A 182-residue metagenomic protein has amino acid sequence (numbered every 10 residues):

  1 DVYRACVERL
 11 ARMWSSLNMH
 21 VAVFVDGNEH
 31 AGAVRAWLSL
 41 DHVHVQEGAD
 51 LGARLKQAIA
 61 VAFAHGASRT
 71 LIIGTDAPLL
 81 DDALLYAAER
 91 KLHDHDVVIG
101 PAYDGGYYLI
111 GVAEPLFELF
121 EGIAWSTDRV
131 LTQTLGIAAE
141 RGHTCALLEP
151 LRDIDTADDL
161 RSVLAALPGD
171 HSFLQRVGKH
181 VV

Functional and structural regions predicted by a protein language model:
Y3-M19: A short, N-terminal amphipathic alpha-helix
H20-H42: Acidic donor-binding segment of Leloir-type glycosyltransferases
A36-T70, T127-V130: Short phosphate-binding loop-to-helix
I73: Catalytic metal- and UDP-sugar-binding loop of GT-A-like glycosyltransferases, i.e., residues flanking the conserved
L80-D104: Conserved donor-nucleotide/metal-binding helix-loop-beta segment in metal-dependent transferases, i.e., the alpha-helix
A102, V112-A113, E121: Active-site rim beta-loop-alpha module in soluble metabolic enzymes
L116-I137: Short, glycine-/small-residue-rich phosphate/pyrophosphate-handling segment
T132-V182: Conserved alpha/beta core of the MobA/IspD/sugar-nucleotide pyrophosphorylase nucleotidyltransferase superfamily
